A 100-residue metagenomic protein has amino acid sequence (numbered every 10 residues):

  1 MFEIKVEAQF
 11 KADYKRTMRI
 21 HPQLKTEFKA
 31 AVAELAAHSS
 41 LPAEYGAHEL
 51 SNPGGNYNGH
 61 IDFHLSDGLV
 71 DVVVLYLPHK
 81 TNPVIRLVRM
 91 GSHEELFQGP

Functional and structural regions predicted by a protein language model:
M1, H60, V73: Broad gene-expression machinery/nucleic-acid interaction feature
M1-E34: Arg/Lys-rich, positively charged N-terminal/basic patches that mediate binding to nucleic acids
K15, P22, H64-P100: Enriched for short, Lys/Arg-rich terminal
A36-S66: A short, surface-exposed loop/turn module that caps and links secondary-structure elements
